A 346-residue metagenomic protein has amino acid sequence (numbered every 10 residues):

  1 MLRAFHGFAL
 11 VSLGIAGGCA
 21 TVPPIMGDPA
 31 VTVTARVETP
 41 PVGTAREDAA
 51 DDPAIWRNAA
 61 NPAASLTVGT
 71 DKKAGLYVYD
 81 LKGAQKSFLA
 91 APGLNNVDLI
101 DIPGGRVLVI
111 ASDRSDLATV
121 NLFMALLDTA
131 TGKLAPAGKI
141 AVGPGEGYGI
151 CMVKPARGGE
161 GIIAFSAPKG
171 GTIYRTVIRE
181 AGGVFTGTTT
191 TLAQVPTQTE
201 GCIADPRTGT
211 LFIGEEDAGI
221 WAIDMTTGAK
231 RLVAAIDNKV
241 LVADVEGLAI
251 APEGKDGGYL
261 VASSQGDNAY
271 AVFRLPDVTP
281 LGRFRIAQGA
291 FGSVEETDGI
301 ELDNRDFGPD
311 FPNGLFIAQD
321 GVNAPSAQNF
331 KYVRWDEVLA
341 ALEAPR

Functional and structural regions predicted by a protein language model:
M1-A9: Bacterial N-terminal signal peptides that target proteins for export
L10-L13, W335: Short linear sequence elements within intrinsically disordered, low-complexity coil regions
I15-G18: C-terminal motif of bacterial Sec signal peptides marking the signal peptidase cleavage site
A20-R346: Sequence/structural signature of beta-propeller domains
